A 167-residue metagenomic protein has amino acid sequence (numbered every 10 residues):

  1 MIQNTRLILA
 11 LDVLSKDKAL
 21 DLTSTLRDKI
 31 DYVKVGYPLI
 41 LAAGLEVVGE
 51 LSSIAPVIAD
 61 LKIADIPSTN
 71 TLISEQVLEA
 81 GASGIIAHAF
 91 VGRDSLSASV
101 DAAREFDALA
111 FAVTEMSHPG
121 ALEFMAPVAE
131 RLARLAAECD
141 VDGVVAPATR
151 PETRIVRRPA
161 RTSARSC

Functional and structural regions predicted by a protein language model:
M1-L20, S52, I155: N-terminal amphipathic alpha-helix/helix-capping segment at the start of soluble metabolic enzymes
Q3-L7, P67-P159, A164: Conserved anion-binding
I8-D12, K34-G36, I58-D60, H88 (+2 more regions): A cross-family glycoside hydrolase active-site/sugar-binding cleft signature
V13-L26, K34-Y37, A42: Conserved alpha/beta-domain cores
A19, L41-V48, R93-L96, P151-R154: Short, well-ordered alpha-helical microsegments
T25-V35, A80, A136-C139: Catalytic domains of carbohydrate-active enzymes, especially glycoside hydrolases
D28-D31, S52-P56, G81, F106 (+1 more regions): Short glycine/proline-enriched coil/turn segments at helix->beta-strand junctions
Y32-A42, V47-I66: Active-site cofactor/substrate anionic-group-binding motifs, chiefly glycine- and Lys/Arg-rich phosphate-binding loops
